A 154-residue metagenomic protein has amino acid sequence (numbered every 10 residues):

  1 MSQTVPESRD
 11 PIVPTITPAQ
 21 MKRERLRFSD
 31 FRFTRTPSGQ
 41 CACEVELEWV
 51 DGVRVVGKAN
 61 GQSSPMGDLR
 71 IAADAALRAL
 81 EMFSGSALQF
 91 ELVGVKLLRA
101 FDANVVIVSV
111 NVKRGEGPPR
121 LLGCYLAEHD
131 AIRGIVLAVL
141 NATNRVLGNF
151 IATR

Functional and structural regions predicted by a protein language model:
M1-D10, E48-V50, R54, F150-R154: Intrinsically disordered, low-complexity regions
S2-C43: Non-catalytic linker/capping segments at the edges of enzyme domains
F28-C43, G52, M82-L97: Conserved P-loop NTPase/AAA+ ATPase motor core
F33-D51, V55, N104-E116: Short beta-strand elements
S38-Q40, G67, I71, D130 (+1 more regions): Conserved active-site and cofactor/substrate-binding residues in soluble primary-metabolism enzymes
L47, V53-M82: Acidic (E/D-rich), amphipathic helical modules within compact regulatory domains
V56-G57, R114-R154: Mixed-charge, glycine-accented linear interaction segment located at domain edges/termini
R78-A131: Short, solvent-exposed interaction modules
